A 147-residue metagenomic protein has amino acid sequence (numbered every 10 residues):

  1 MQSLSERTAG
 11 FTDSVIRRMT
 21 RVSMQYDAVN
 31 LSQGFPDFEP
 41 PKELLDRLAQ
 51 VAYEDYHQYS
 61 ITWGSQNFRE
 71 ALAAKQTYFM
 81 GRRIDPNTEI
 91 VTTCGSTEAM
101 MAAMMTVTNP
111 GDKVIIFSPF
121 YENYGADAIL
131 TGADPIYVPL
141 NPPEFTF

Functional and structural regions predicted by a protein language model:
M1-L4: Basic/polar N-terminal segments that are highly enriched at the extreme N-terminus, encompassing both cleavable
R7-C94, A102: N-terminal small-domain helix-loop-helix segment of the aminotransferase-like
G34, S96, P139-P143: Short, solvent-exposed coil/turn elements at secondary-structure transition points
G95-S96, F120: Fold-independent oxyanion-binding glycine-rich loops and adjacent beta-strand/coil segments at enzyme active sites
M105-F147: PLP-dependent aminotransferase-like
